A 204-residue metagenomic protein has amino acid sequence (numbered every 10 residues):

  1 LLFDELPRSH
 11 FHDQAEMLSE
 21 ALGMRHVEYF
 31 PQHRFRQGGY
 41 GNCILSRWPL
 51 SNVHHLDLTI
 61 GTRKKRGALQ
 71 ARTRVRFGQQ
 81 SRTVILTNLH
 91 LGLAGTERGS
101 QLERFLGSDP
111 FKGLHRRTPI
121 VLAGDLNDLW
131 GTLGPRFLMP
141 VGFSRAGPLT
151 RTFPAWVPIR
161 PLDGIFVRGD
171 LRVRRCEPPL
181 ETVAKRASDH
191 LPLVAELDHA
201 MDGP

Functional and structural regions predicted by a protein language model:
L1-S9: Active-site neighborhood of divalent metal-dependent phosphoester/pyrophosphate hydrolases
R8-H10, E16-A21, R25-P204: Active-site regions of metal-assisted phosphoester/phosphodiester hydrolases, unifying DNase/endonuclease modules
